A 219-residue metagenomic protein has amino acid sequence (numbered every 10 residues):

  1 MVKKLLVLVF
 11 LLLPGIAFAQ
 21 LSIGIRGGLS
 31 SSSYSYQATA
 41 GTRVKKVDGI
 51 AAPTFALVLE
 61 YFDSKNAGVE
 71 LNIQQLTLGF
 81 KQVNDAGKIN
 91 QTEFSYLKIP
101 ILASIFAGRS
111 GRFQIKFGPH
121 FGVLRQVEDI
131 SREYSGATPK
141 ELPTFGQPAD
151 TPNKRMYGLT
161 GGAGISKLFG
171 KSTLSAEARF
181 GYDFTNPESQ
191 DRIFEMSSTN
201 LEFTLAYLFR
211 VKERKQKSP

Functional and structural regions predicted by a protein language model:
M1-Q20, R210-P219: Cleavable N-terminal export/targeting peptides
A19-I23, K65-V69, G111-I115, R155 (+2 more regions): Outer-envelope beta-barrel architecture signal
A19-L59, V69: Short glycine/proline- and aromatic-enriched beta-strand/turn motifs that initiate or cap beta-hairpins
L21, S35, E60-E133: Gram-negative (and chloroplast) outer-membrane scaffold detector with strong preference for beta-barrel transmembrane
S22, K167-G170, S197-P219: Outer-membrane beta-barrel "beta-signal"
I25-L29, P53-Y61, I73-Q75, I99-I105 (+4 more regions): Residues on the lipid-exposed face of transmembrane beta-strands in outer-membrane beta-barrel proteins
Y34-V47, T77-Y96, R125-R155, P187-F194 (+1 more regions): Flexible, solvent-exposed loop segments that connect beta-strands
I50-A52, F94-L97, M156-G158, S198-N200: Membrane-spanning beta-strands of outer-membrane beta-barrel proteins
